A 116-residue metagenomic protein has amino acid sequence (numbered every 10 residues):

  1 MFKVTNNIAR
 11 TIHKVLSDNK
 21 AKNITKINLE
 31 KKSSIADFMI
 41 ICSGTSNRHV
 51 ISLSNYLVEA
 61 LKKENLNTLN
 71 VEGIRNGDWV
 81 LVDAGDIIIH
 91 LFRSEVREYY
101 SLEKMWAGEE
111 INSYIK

Functional and structural regions predicted by a protein language model:
M1-S34, N47-V80, S94-E95, L102-K116: Polybasic/polar functional segments that serve as interface/processing modules
D37-F38: Short, hydrophobic beta-strand segments
I41-S43: Short hydrophobic/aromatic beta-strand micro-patches that form the beta-sheet surface supporting nucleotide- or nucleic
V82-A84: Active-site beta-strand termini and strand-to-loop segments that position acidic
